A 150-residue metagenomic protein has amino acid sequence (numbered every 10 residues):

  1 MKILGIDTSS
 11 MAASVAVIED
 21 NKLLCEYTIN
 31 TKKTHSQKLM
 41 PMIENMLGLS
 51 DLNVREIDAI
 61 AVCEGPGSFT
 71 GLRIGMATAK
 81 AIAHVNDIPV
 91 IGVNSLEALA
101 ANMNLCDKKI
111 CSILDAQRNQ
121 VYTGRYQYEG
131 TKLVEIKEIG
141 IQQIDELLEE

Functional and structural regions predicted by a protein language model:
M1, M11-A13, E56-I57, D87-I88 (+2 more regions): Short coil/turn connectors at secondary-structure junctions
M1-E64: N-terminal beta-alpha supersecondary unit
I6-S9, E64-G65, S95-L96, L114-A116: Fold-independent oxyanion-binding glycine-rich loops and adjacent beta-strand/coil segments at enzyme active sites
K22, P89-E150: Surface "functional belts" at beta-alpha junctions
N30-K38, F69, R73, A77-K80 (+2 more regions): Residues at secondary-structure transition points
I43, T78-I82, L99-M103: Buried hydrophobic packing segments
M46-S50, V85, M103: Stable alpha-helical structural segments in soluble proteins, enriched in small hydrophobic residues
A59-V90: DPxDG-like acidic metal-binding loop motif
